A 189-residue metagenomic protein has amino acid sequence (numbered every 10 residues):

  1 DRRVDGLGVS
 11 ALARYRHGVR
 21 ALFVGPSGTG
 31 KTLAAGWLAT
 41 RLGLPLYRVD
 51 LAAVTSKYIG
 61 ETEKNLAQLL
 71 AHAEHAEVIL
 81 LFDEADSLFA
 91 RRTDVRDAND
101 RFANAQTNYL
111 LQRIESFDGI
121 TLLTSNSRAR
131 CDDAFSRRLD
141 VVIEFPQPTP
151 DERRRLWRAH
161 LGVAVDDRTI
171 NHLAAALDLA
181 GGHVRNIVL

Functional and structural regions predicted by a protein language model:
R2-R168, H172-A174: Walker A/P-loop NTP-binding motif of AAA+ ATPase domains
K31, A180-H183: An acidic site on a long C-lobe helix of protein kinase domains
A174-A175, G182-L189: C-terminal helical "lid" of AAA+/P-loop NTPase domains
